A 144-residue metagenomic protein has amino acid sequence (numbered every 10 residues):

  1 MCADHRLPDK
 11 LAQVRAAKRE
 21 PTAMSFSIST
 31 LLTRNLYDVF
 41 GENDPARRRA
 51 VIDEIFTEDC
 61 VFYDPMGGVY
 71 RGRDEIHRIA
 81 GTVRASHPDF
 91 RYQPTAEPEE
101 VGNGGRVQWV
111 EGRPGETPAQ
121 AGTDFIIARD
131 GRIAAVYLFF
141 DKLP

Functional and structural regions predicted by a protein language model:
H5-R6, L11-P144: C-terminal and inter-domain tail/linker signature
